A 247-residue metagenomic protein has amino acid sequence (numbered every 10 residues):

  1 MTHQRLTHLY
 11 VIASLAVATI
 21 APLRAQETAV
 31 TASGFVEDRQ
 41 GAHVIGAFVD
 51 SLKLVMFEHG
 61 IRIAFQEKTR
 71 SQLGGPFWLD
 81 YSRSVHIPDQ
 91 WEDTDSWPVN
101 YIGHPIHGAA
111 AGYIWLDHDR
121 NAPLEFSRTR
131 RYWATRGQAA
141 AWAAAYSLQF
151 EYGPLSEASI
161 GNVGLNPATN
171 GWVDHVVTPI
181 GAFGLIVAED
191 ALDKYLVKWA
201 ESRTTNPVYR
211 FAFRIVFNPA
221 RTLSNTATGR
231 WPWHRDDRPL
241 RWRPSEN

Functional and structural regions predicted by a protein language model:
T2-Y10: Bacterial N-terminal signal peptides that target proteins for export
Y10-T19: Bacterial N-terminal signal peptides
I20-A25: Sec/Tat signal peptide C-region and signal peptidase I cleavage site
Q26-N247: Hydrophobic alpha-helical membrane segments
